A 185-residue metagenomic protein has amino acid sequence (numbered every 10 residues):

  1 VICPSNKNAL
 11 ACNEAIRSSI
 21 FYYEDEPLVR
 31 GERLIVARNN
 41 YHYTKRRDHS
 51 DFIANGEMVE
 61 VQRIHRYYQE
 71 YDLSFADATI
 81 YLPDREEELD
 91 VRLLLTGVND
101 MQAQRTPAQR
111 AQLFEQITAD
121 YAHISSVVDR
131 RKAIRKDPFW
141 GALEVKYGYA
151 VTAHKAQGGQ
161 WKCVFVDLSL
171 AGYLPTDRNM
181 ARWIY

Functional and structural regions predicted by a protein language model:
I2-Y185: Core RecA-like ATPase module of SF1/SF2 helicases and allied nucleic-acid translocases
